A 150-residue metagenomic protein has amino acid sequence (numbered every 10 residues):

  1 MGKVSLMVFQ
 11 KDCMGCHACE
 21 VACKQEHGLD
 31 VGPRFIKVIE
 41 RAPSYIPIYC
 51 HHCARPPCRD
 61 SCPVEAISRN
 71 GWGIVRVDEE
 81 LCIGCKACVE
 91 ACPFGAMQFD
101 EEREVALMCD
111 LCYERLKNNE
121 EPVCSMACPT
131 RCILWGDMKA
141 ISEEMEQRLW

Functional and structural regions predicted by a protein language model:
M1-S5, L134-W150: Iron-sulfur (Fe-S) cluster-binding modules
K3-S5, F9, P33-C50: Sequence context of c-type cytochrome heme-c attachment sites
F9-Q10, E79: Aromatic-flanked redox-active Cys/Sec active sites in thiol-based oxidoreductases, especially the WC-centered
A18-K37, P57-L81, A87-V105, E121-I141: Iron-sulfur cluster-binding cysteine motifs and their immediate structural context in ferredoxin-like electron-transfer
P47-R59: Short, structured active-site "lid" loops
L107-D110: Membrane-embedded catalytic interface detector for glycan/lipid assembly enzymes
L116-N118: Beta-rich strand-turn-strand
